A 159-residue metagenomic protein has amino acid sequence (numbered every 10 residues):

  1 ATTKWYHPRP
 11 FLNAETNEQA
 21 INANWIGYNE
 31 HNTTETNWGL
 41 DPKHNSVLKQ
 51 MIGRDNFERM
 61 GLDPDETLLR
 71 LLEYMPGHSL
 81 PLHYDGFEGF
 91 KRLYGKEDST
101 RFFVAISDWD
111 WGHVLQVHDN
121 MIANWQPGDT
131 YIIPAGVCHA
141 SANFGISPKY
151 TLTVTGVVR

Functional and structural regions predicted by a protein language model:
A1-D65, R70: Non-heme Fe(II)/2-oxoglutarate
R70-E73, H83, A105, Q116 (+2 more regions): Residues in well-ordered beta-strands of folded domains
L71-E97: Conserved short histidine dyad/triad with adjacent acidic residue
E73-M75, G86, R101-D110, A135-V137 (+1 more regions): Short, flexible loop/turn elements at secondary-structure junctions
S99-Q126: A short beta-strand-loop-beta hairpin characteristic of the jelly-roll/cupin
T100-I106, T130-I132, I146-R159: A short hydrophobic beta-strand segment most commonly corresponding to one strand of the jelly-roll/cupin
A123-H139: Conserved metal-binding segment of the jelly-roll/cupin
H139-G145: Asparagine-centered strand-capping/turn motif at beta-strand->loop junctions
